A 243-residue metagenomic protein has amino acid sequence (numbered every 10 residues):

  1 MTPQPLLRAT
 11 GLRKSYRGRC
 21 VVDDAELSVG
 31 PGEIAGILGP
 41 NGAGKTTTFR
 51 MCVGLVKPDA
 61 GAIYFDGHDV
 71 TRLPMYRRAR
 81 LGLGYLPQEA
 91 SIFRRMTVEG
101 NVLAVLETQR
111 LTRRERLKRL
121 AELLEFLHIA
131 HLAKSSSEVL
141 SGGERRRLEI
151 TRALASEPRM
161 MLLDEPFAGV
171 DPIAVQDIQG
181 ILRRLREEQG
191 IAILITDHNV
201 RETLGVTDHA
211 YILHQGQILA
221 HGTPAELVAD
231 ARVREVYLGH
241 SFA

Functional and structural regions predicted by a protein language model:
L38-P40: The feature captures the beta-strand-to-loop junction immediately N-terminal to the Walker
V53: Helix-to-loop junction immediately C-terminal to a conserved catalytic motif
G61-H68, L81, R119: Conserved ABC transporter NBD signature motif
L103, R114-L132, I173, G180-R183: Conserved ABC ATPase "signature" region
S136-L140, E144: Conserved ABC ATPase signature
E157: Conserved catalytic motifs of ABC-family nucleotide-binding domains
M161-E165: Catalytic Walker B motif of ABC-type/P-loop ATPase nucleotide-binding domains
